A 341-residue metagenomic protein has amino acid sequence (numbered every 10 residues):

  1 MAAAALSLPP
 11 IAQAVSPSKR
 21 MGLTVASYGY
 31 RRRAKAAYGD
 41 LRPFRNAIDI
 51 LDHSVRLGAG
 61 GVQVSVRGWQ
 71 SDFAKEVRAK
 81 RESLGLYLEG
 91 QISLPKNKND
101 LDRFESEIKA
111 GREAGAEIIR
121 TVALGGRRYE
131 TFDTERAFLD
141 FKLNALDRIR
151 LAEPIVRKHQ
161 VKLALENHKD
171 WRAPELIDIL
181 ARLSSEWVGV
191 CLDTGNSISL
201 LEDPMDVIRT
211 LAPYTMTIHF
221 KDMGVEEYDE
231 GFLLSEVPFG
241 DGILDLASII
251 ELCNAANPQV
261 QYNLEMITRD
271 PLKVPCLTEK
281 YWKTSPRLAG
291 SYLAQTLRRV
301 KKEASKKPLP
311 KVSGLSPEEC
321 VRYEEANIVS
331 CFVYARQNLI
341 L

Functional and structural regions predicted by a protein language model:
A5, V15-G29, A34-D40, D52 (+2 more regions): Histidine-acidic metal/acid-base catalytic patches
L8-V15, K80, L84-L88, P95-G189: Active-site acidic/histidine proton-transfer and metal-coordination neighborhood in alpha/beta enzyme cores
M21-Y30, V62-V64, L86-I92, I119-T121 (+4 more regions): Hydrophobic faces of well-ordered beta-strands that scaffold small-molecule active sites in alpha/beta enzyme cores
A26-N46, Q91-L101, E135-D140: Active-site mouth loops of central-metabolism enzymes
A37-S54, F73, N99-A110, L200-I208: Short, acidic/polar
R45-G68, E113-I118: Catalytic domains of carbohydrate-active enzymes, especially glycoside hydrolases
I50, V77, E107, F141 (+3 more regions): Alpha-helical packing segments of well-folded alpha/beta enzyme cores
Q63-A74, L94-D102, Y129, N167-P174 (+3 more regions): Acidic-and-aromatic substrate-binding clefts and catalytic sites of carbohydrate-active enzymes
